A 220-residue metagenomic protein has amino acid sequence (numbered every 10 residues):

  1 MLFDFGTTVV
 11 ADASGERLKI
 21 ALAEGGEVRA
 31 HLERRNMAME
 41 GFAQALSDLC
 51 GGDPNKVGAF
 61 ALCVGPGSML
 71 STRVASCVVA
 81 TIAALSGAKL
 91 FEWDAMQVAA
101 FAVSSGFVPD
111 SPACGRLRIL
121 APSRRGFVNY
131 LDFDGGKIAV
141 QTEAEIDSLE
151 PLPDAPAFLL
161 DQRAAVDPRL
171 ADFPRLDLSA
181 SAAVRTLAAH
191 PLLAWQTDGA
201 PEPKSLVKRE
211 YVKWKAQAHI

Functional and structural regions predicted by a protein language model:
M1-G26, R34-G41, F91-I220: Oxyanion-binding and handling regions
Q44, R73-C77, L170: Generic recognition of short, well-ordered alpha-helical segments
A45-A59, L152-P153: Phosphate/pyrophosphate-binding loops at sites that engage ATP/ADP/AMP, CoA/4′-phosphopantetheine, polyphosphate
D48, A80, A84, S105-G106: Short, well-ordered alpha-helices that flank and scaffold nucleotide-derived cofactor binding pockets
K56-G65, P156-A164: Short glycine-rich phosphate-binding loop at a beta-alpha junction
A59-L90, A95: DPxDG-like acidic metal-binding loop motif
